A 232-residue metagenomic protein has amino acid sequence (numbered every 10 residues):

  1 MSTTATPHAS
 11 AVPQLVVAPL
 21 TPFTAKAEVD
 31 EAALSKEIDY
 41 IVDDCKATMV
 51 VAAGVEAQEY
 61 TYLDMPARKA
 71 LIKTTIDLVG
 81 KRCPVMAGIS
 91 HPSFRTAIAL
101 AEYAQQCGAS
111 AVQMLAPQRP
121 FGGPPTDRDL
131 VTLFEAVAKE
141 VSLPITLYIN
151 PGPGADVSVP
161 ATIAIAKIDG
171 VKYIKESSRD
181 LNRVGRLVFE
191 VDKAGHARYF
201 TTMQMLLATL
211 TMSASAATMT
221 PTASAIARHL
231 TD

Functional and structural regions predicted by a protein language model:
S2-D156: Active-site beta->alpha loop and helix N-cap motifs at the rims of alpha/beta catalytic domains
A136-K139, P151-D232: Catalytic alpha/beta core domains of metabolic enzymes, predominantly
